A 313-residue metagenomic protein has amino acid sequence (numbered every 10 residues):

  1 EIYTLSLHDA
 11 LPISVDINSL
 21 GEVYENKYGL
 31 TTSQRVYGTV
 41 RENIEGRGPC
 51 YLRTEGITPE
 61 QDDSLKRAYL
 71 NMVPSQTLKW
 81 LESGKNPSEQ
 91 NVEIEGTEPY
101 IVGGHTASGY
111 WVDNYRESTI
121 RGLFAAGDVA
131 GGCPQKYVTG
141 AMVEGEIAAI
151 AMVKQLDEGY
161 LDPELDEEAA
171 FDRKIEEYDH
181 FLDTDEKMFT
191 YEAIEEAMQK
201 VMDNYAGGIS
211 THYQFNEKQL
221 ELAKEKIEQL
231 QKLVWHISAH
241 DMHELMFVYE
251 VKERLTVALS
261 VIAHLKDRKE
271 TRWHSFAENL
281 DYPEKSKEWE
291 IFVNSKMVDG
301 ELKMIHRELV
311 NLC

Functional and structural regions predicted by a protein language model:
E1: Contiguous, function-dense segments enriched for cysteine-driven chemistry and partner/ligand-binding capacity
L5-S6, A10-E93, P99, V138 (+2 more regions): An anion/pyrophosphate-binding glycine-rich loop and adjacent beta-alpha core in soluble alpha-beta enzymes
L5-S6, Y100-I101, Y282-S286: Short linear motifs in intrinsically disordered
I17-K27, H105, W111-A125, V129-C313: Glycine- and aromatic-enriched mobile tails/lids
K79-I120, E167-A169: FAD/FMN-dependent oxidoreductases across multiple families
